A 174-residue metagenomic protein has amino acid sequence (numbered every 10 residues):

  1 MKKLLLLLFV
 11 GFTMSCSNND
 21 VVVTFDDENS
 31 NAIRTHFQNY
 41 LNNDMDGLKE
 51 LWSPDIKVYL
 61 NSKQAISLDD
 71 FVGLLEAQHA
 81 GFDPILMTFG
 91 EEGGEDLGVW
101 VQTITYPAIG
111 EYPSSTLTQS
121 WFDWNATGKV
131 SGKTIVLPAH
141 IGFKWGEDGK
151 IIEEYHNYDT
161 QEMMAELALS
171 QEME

Functional and structural regions predicted by a protein language model:
L4-T13: Sec-dependent N-terminal signal peptides
C16-E174: C-terminal and inter-domain tail/linker signature
